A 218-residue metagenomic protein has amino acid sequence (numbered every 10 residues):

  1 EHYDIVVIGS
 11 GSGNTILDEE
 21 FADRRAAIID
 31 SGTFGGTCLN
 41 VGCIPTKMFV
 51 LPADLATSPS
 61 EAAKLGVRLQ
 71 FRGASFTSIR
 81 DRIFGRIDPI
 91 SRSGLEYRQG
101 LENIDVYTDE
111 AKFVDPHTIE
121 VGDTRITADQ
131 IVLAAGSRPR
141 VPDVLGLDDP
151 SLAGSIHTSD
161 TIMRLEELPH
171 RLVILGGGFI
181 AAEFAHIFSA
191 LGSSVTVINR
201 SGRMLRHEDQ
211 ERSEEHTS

Functional and structural regions predicted by a protein language model:
E1-Y3, I16-R24, I29-L168, S201-L205 (+2 more regions): Glycine-rich flavin
I8, G85-R86, L175, H207: Residue-level marker of alpha-helix boundaries and capping positions
I8-S12, S31-G32, G177-G178: Glycine-rich Rossmann-fold phosphate-binding loop(s) that bind the pyrophosphate of adenine dinucleotide cofactors
S12, I16-L17, F184: Hydrolases whose catalytic domains are alpha/beta-hydrolase-1, hotdog thioesterase, or metallo-beta-lactamase-like
E166-R200, M204-E208: Rossmann-like NAD(P)H-binding beta-loop-alpha module
